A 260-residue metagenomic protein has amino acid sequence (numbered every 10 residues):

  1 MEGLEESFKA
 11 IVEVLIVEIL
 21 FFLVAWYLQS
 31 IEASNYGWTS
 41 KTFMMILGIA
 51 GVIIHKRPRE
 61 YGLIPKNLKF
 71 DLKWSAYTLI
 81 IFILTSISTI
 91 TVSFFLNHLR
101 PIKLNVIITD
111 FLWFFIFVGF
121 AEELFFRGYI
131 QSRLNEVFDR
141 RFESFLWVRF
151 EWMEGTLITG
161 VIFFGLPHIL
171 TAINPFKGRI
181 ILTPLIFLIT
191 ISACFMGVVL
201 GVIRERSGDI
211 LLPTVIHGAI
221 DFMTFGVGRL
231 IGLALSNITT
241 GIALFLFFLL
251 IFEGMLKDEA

Functional and structural regions predicted by a protein language model:
M1-S86, I90-T91, L104, K177 (+2 more regions): N-terminal, membrane-interfacial amphipathic/helix-forming hydrophobic leader that caps and precedes the first
G3, N67, L99-T109, L146-E151: Helix-boundary and loop/linker segments of multi-pass membrane transporters
F43, A50, F94, H98 (+3 more regions): Generic, low-specificity signal for short hydrophobic/alpha-helical stretches with a mild N-terminal bias, encompassing
S86-I102, L166-G178: Alpha-helical transmembrane segments and their membrane-interface junctions in multi-pass membrane proteins
I108-A260: Transmembrane helix-loop-helix hairpins at the membrane interface of multi-pass integral membrane proteins
